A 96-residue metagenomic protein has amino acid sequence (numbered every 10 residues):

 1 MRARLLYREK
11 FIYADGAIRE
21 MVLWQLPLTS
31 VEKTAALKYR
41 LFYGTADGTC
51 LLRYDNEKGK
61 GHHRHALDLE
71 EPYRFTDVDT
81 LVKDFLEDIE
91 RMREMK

Functional and structural regions predicted by a protein language model:
M1-H63: The feature represents the first ordered module of a protein
L69-K96: Short, compact, well-ordered microdomains
